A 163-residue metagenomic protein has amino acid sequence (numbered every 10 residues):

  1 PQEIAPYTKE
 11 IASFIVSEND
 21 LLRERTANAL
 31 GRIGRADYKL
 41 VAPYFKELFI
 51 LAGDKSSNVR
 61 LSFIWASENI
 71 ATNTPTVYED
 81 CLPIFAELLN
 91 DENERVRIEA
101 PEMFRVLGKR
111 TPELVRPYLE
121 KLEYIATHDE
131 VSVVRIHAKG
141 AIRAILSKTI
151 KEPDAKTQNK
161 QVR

Functional and structural regions predicted by a protein language model:
Q2-F14, Y38-L51, P75-E87, P112-Y124 (+1 more regions): Amphipathic alpha-helical scaffolding segments comprising HEAT/armadillo-like alpha-solenoid repeats
K9, E24-A27, L61-I64, I98-P101 (+1 more regions): Alpha-solenoid HEAT/ARM repeat scaffold
D20-A36: A glycine-rich, hydrophobic loop/mini-helix early in the fold
D20-L21, K55-N58, E92-R95, H128-V133: Alpha-helix N-cap/helix-start positions at coil->helix boundaries
G31-R32, E68-N69, R105-V106, R143: Structural signature of alpha-helical solenoid repeat scaffolds
V41, L48-R60, I64-A66, I70: Helix-adjacent hinge/juxtasegments
E94-P101, R105-K109, R116: Strongly charged, low-complexity linkers/loops
L119, E123-R163: Eukaryotic acidic, Ser/Thr-rich intrinsically disordered low-complexity regions
